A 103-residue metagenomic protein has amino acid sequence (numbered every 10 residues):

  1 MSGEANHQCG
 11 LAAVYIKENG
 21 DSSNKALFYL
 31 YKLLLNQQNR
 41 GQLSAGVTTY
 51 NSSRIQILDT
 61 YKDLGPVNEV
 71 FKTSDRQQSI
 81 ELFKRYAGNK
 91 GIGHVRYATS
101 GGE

Functional and structural regions predicted by a protein language model:
M1-E103: N-terminal glutamine amidotransferase
